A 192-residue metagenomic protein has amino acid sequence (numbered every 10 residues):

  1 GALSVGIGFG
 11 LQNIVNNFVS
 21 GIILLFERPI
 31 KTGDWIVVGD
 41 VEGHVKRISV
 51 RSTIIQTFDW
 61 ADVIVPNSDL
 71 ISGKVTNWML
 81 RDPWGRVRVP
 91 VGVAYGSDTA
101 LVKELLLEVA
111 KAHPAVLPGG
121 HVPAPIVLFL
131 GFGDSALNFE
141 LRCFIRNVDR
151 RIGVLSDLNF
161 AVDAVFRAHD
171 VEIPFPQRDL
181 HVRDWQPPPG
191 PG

Functional and structural regions predicted by a protein language model:
G1-A2, V19, I23-L24: Re-entrant/interfacial helical elements at transmembrane boundaries that shape and gate the permeation pathway
G1-G10: Small-residue-enriched core segments of transmembrane alpha-helices in multipass membrane transport and channel
F9-N17, I30-K31: Short helix-terminus and kink motifs of transmembrane alpha helices, predominantly at the cytoplasmic interface
N17-F18, P176: Extracellular and select intracellular beta-sandwich modules with Ser/Thr-enriched, small-residue motifs on
I23-H121, L137, N159, V165: Soluble accessory domains appended to multi-pass membrane transport proteins
T76-W78, V93-S97, L101, L105-G192: Solvent-exposed, non-transmembrane regulatory segments of membrane-associated proteins
